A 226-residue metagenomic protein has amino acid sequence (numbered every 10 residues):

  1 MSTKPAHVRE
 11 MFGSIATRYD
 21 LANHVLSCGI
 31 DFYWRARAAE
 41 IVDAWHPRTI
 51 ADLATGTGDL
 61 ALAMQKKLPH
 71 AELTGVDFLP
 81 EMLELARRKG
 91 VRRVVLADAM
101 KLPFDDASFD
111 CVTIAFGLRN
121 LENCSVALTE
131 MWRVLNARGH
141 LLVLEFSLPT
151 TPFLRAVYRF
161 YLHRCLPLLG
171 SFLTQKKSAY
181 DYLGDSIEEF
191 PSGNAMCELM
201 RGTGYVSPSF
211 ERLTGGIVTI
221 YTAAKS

Functional and structural regions predicted by a protein language model:
M1-R18, L162, L173: N-terminal, positively charged/glycine-rich alpha-helical extensions of SAM-dependent methyltransferases
A6, L144-L199, T203, S209: C-terminal alpha-helical "lid/dimerization" subdomain adjacent to the S-adenosyl-L-methionine
Y19, V112-T113: Hydrophobic beta-strand segment of the Class I
C28-R48: Conserved alpha-helix/loop element of class I SAM-dependent methyltransferases that forms part of the SAM/SAH-binding
T49-K101: Class I SAM-dependent methyltransferase SAM/SAH-binding core
M100-C111: A short acidic, Gly/Pro-enriched loop at the edge of an enzyme's catalytic core that lines a small-molecule cofactor
S125-H140: A short glycine-rich, Lys/Arg-flanked "PGG" loop and its adjoining helix->strand segment in the class I
T203-S226: Core SAM-dependent methyltransferase catalytic element
